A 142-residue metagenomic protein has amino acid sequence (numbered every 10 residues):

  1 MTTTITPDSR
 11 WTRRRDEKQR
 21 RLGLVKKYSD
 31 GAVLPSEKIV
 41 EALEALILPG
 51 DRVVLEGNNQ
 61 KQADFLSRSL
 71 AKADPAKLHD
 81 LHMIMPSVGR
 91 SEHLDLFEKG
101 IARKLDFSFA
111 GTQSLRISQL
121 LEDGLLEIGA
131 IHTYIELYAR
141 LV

Functional and structural regions predicted by a protein language model:
M1-V142: Conserved alpha/beta enzyme-core scaffold
